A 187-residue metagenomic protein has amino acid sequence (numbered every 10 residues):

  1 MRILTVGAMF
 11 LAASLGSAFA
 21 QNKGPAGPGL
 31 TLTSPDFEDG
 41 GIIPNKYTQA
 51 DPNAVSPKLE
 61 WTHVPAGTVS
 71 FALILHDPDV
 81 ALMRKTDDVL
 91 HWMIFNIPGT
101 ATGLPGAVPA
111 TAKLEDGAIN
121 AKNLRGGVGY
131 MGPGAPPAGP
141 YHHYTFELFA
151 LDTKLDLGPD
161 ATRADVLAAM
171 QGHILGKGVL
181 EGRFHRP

Functional and structural regions predicted by a protein language model:
T5-S14: Bacterial N-terminal signal peptides
F19-P187: N-terminus-centered regions that define maturation/targeting leaders and the start of the first functional domain
